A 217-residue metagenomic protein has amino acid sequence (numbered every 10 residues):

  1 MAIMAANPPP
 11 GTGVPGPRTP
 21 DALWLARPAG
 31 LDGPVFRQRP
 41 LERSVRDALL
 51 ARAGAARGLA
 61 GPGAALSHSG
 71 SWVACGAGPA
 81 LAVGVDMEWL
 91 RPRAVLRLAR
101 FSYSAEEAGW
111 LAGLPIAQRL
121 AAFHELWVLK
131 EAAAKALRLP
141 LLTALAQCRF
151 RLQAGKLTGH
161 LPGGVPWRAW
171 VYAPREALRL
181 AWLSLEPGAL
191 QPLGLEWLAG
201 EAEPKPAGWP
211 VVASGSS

Functional and structural regions predicted by a protein language model:
M1-S217: Core catalytic alpha/beta fold that binds nucleotide/phospho-ligands
